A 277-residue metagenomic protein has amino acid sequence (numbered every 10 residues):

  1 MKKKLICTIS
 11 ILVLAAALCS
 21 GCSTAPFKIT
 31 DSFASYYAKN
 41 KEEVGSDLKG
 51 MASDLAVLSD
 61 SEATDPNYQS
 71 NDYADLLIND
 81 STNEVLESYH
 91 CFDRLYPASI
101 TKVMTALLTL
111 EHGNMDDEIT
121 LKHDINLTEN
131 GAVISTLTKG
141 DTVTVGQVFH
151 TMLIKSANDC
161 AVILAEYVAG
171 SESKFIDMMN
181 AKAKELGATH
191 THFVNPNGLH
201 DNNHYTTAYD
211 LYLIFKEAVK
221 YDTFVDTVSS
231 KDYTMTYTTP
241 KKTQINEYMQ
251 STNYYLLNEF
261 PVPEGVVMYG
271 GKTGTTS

Functional and structural regions predicted by a protein language model:
M1-L5: Positively charged n-region of N-terminal signal peptides that target proteins for export
I6-C7, G146, V225: Alpha-helical transmembrane segments of integral membrane proteins
I6-L14: Sec-dependent N-terminal signal peptides
A17-G21: C-terminal motif of bacterial Sec signal peptides marking the signal peptidase cleavage site
C22-T24, A188-T189, N202-Y205, D210-S277: Domain-terminus/edge residues, biased toward the C-terminal soluble/receptor-binding domains of extracytoplasmic
A25-Y209, L213-D222: Active-site-adjacent loops and short helices of periplasmic peptidoglycan-processing enzymes
